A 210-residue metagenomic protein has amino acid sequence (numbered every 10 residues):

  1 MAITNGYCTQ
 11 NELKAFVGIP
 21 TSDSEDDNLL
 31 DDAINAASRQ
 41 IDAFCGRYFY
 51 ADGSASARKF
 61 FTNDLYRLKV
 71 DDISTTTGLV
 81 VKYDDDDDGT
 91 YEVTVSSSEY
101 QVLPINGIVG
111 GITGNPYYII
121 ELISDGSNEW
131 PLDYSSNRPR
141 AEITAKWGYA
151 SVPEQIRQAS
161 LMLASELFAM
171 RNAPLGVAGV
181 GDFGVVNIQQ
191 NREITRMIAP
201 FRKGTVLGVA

Functional and structural regions predicted by a protein language model:
M1-A210: Divalent metal-cofactor coordination and adjacent catalytic microenvironments
